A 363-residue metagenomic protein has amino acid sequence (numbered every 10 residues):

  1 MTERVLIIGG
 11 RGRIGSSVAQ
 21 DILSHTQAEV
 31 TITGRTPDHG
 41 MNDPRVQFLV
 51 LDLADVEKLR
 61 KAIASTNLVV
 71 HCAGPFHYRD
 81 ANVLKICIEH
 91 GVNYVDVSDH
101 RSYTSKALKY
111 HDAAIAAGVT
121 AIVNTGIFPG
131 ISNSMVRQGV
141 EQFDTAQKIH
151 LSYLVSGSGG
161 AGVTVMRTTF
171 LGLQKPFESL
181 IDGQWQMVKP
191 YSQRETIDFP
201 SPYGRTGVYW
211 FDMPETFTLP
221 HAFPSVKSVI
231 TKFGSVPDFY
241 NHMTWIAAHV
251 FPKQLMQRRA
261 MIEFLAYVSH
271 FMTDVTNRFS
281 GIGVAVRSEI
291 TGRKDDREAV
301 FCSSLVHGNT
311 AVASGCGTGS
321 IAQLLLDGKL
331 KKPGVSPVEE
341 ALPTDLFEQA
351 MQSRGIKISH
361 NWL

Functional and structural regions predicted by a protein language model:
L6-L23: N-terminal Rossmann NAD(P)H-binding glycine-rich loop of SDR-like oxidoreductase domains
G15, E141-L363: C-terminal catalytic/substrate-binding lobe primarily of soluble NAD(P)-dependent oxidoreductases
E29-T31: Short beta-strand element of Class I
T33-P37, L53: N-terminal Rossmann-fold cofactor-binding loop
L51-S65, P75: Conserved Rossmann-fold cofactor-binding substructure of NAD(P)-dependent oxidoreductases
N67-H71, Y94-V95: N-terminal Rossmann-like NAD(P) cofactor-binding module of classical short-chain dehydrogenase/reductase
I86-T104: ADP-ribose/adenylate-binding Rossmann-like module
S98-V119: Rossmann-fold NAD(P)-binding glycine/threonine-rich loop
